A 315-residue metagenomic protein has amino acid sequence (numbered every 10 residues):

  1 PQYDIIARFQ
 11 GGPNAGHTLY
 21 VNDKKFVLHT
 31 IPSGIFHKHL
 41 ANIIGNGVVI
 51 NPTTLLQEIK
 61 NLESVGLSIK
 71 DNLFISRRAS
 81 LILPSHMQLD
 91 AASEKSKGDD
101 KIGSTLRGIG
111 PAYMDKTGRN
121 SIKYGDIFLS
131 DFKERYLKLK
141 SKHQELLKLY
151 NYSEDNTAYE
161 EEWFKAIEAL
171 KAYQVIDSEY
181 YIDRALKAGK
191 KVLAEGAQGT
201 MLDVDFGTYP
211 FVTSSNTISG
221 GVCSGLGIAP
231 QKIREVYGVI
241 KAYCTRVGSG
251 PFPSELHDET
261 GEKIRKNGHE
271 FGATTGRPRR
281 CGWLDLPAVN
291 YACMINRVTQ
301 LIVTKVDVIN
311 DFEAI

Functional and structural regions predicted by a protein language model:
P1-I315: Non-transmembrane, aqueous-exposed alpha-helical and coiled segments at domain scale
